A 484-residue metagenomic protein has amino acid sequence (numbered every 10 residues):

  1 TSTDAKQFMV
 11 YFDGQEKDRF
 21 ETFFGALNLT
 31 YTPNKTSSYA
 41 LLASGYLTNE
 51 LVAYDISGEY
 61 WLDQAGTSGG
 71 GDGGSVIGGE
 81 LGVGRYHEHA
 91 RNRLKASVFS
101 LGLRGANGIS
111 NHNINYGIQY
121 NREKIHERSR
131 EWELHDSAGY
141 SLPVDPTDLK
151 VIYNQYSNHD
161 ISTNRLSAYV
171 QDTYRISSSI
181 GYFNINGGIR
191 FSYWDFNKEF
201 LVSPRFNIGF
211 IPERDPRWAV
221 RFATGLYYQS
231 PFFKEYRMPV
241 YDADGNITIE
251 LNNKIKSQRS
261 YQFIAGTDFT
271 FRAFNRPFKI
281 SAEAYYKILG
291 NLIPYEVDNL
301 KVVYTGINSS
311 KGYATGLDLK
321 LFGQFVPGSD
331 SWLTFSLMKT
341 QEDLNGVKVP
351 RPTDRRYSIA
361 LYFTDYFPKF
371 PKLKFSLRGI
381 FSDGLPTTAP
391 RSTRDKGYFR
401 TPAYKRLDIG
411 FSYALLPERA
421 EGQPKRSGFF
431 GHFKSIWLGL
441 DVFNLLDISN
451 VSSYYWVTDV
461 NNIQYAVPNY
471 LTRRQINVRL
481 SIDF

Functional and structural regions predicted by a protein language model:
S2-D4, E213-F263, P277, A284-T305 (+2 more regions): Surface-exposed extracellular loop regions of Gram-negative outer-membrane beta-barrel proteins, predominantly
D18-N197, S281-A284, W332: Face-selective signature of the C-terminal outer-membrane beta-barrel domain
R19-F23, K95-F99, S162-L166, F200-V202 (+7 more regions): Residues that define the transmembrane beta-barrel architecture of outer-membrane proteins
T32-S38, G108-N113, I176-F183, E213-W218 (+4 more regions): Short loop/turn motifs that connect adjacent beta-strands in outer-membrane beta-barrel proteins
S38-S44, E50-V52, I56, K254-N308 (+2 more regions): Membrane-embedded beta-barrel scaffold of Gram-negative outer-membrane proteins
L41-L47, Y116-R122, G187-F191, I208 (+8 more regions): Transmembrane beta-barrel strands of outer-membrane/channel proteins
R175-G181, Y285-I288, T305-A389: Gram-negative outer-membrane beta-barrel transporters
K372, I380-P390, Y413-F484: C-terminal beta-signal and adjacent terminal beta-strands/loops of Gram-negative outer-membrane beta-barrel proteins
